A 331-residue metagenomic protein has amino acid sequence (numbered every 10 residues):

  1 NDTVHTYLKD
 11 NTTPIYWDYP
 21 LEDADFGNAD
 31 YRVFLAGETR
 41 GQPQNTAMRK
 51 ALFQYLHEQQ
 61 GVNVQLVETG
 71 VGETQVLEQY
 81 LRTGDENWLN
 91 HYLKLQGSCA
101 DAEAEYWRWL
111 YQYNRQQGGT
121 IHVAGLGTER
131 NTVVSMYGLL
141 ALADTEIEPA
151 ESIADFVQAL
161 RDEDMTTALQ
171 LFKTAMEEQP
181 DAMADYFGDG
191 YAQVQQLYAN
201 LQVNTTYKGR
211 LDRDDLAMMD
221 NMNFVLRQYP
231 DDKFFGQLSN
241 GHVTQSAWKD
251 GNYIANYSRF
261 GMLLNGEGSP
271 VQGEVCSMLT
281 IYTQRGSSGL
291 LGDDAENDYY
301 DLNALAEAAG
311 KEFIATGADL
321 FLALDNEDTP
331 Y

Functional and structural regions predicted by a protein language model:
N1-Y331: Compositional signal for N-terminal targeting/processing segments
